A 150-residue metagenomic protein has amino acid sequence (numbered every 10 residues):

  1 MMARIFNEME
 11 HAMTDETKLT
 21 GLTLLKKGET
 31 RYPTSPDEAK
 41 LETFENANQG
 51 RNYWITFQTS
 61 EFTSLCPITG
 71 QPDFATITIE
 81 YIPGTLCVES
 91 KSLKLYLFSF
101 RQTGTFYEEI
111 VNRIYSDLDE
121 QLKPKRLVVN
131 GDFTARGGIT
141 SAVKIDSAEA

Functional and structural regions predicted by a protein language model:
M1-M2: N-terminal leader/targeting signatures
I5-A150: N-terminal intrinsically disordered, cationic/polar leader segments that include organellar targeting peptides
